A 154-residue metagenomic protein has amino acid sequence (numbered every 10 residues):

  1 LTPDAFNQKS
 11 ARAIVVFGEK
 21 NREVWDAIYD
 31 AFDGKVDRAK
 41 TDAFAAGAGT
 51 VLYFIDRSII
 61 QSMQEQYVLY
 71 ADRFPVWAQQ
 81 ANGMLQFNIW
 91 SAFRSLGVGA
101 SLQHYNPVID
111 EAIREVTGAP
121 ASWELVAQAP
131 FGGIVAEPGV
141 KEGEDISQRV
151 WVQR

Functional and structural regions predicted by a protein language model:
L1-G49, Q153-R154: N-terminal amphipathic, basic helical "cap/leader" segment at the start of enzyme domains
Q8-K9, V98-H104, E124-L125: A short coil-to-beta-strand element that immediately follows conserved catalytic motifs
K20-R22, D56-I60: A short acidic, glycine/proline-enriched capping/turn motif at secondary-structure boundaries, especially helix N-cap
W25-A27, Q61-Q66: Short, conserved acidic/polar surface loops in the N-terminal third of protein domains
A31-F32, G118-A121: Short, hinge-like loop/turn segments at secondary-structure boundaries
G47-S58: Active-site-adjacent structural patch at catalytic or cofactor/ligand-binding sites
R57, Q64-R114: Small-aliphatic-rich amphipathic alpha-helix that forms the alpha element of a beta-alpha
A121, L125-R154: C-terminal helix-cap and adjacent tail motif
